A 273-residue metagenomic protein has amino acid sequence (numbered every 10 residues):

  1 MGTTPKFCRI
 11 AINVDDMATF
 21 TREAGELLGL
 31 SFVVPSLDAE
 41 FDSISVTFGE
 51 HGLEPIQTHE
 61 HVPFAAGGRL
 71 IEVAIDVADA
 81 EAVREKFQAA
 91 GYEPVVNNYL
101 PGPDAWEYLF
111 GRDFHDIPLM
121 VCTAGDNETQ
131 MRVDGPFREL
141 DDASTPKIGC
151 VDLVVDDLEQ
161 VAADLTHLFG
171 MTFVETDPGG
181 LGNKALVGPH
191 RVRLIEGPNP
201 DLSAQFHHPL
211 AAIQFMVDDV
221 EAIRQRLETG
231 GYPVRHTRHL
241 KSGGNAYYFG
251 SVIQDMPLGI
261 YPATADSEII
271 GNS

Functional and structural regions predicted by a protein language model:
M1-T21, L70-I75, C122-A162, L210-I213 (+1 more regions): N-terminal beta-strand motif that seeds the catalytic metal site of vicinal oxygen chelate
G2-T58, L70: An N-terminus-focused feature that recognizes amino-terminal "leader" regions
K6-D15, I44-H51, V62-K86, L109-D113 (+2 more regions): Vicinal oxygen chelate
M17-S31, E81-G91, D157-F173, I223-G231: Amphipathic alpha-helical segments
G29-F48, P103-G111, G180-K184, G250: N-terminal strand-loop-strand beta-hairpin
P55-I56, Y99-L100, W106-Y108, F173-P178 (+2 more regions): Intrinsic, low-complexity N-terminal interaction/targeting segments
E85-S144, V187, R191-R193, Q225-S273: Vicinal oxygen chelate
A143-H190: Conserved small-residue-rich
